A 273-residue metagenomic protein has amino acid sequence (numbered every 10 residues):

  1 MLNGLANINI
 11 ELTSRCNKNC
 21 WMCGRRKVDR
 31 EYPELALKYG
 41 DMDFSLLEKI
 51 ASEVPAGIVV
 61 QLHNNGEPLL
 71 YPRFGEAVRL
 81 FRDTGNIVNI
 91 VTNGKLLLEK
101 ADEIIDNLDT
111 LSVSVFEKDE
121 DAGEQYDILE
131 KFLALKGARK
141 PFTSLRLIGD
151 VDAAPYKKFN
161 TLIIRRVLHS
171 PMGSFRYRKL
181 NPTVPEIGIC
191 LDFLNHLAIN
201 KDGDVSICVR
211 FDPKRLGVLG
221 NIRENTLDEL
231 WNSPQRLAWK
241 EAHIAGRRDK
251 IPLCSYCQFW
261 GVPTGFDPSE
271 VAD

Functional and structural regions predicted by a protein language model:
M1-N9, R26, F211-D273: Flexible mid-to-C-terminal extensions adjoining Fe-S/redox cofactors in radical SAM and related proteins
M1-T110, A122, T264-D273: Conserved alpha-helical substructure of the radical SAM core
I10, S14-N17, V184, R248-I251: Processing junctions and N-termini across compartments
C16, C20-C23, C190, C208 (+1 more regions): Short cysteine clusters
N64, D192-L194, T226: A conserved catalytic-core signature of glycosyltransferases
Y71-G188, D192: Conserved AdoMet/S-adenosylmethionine-binding subsite of the radical SAM
I199-N200: Short, acidic, Ser/Thr-enriched surface-loop or helix-capping motifs
